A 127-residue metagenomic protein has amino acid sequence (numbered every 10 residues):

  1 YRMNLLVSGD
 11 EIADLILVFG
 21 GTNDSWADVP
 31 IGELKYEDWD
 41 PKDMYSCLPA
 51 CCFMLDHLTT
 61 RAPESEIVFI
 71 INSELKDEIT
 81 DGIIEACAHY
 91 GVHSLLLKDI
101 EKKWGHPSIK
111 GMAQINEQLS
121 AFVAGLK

Functional and structural regions predicted by a protein language model:
Y1-D40, M44, L75-D77, H106: Conserved SGNH/GDSL esterase-like catalytic core that processes O-acyl groups on lipids and polysaccharides
M3-V7, F53, F69, S94-L95: Hydrophobic transmembrane signal anchors and adjacent membrane-proximal interface regions, especially in viral
E11-I16, A62-I67, Y90-H93, L126: Loop/turn elements at helix/coil->beta-strand transitions in domains of secreted/extracellular proteins
F19-W26, G32-E33, A50-E85: Active-site segments of SGNH/GDSL-like serine hydrolases that catalyze O-acetyl group transfer/hydrolysis on lipids
C47, C51, M112: Aromatic/hydrophobic pocket-lining residues that form the small-molecule binding cavity in soluble enzyme cores
N72-K127: Catalytic His-Asp segment of secreted/periplasmic serine-dependent ester chemistry enzymes
